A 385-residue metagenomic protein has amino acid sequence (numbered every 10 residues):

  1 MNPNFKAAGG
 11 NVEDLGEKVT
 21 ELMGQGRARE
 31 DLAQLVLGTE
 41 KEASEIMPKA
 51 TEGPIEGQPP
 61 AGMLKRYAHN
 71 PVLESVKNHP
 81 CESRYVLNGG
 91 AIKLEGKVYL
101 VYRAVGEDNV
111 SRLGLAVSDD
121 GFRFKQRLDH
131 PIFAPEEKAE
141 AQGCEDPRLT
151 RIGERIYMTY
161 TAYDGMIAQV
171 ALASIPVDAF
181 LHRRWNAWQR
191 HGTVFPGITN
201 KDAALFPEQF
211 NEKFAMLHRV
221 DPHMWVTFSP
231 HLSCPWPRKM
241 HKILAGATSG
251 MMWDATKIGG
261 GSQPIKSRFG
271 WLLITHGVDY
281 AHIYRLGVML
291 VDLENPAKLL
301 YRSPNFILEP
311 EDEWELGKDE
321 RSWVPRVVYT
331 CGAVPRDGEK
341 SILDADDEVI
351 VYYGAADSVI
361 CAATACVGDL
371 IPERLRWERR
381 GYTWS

Functional and structural regions predicted by a protein language model:
N2-R84, N88-Q142, R151-A204, E208-T256 (+2 more regions): Beta-rich carbohydrate-recognition and catalytic domains
Y329-T330: Canonical pleckstrin homology
